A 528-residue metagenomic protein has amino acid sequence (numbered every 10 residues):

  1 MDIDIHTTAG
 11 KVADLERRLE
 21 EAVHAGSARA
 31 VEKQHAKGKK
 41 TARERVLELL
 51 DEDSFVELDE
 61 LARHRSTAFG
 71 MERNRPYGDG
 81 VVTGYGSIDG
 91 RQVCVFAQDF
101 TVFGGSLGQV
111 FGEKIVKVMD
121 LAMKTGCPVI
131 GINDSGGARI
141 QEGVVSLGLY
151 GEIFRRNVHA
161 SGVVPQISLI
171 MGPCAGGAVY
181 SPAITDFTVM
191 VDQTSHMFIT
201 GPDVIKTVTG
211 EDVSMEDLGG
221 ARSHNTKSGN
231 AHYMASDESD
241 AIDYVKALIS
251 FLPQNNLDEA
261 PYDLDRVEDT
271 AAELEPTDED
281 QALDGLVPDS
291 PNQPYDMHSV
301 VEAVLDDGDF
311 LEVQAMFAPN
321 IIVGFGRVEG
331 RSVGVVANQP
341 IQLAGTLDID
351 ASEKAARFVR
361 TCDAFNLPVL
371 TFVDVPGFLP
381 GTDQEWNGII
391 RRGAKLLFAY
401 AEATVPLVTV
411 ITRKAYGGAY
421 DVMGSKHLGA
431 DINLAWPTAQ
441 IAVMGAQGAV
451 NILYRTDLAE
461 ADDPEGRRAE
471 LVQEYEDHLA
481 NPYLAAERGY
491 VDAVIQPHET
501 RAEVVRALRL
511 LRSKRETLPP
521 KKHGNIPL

Functional and structural regions predicted by a protein language model:
M1-L528: Ligand-binding clefts of soluble mixed alpha/beta catalytic domains
